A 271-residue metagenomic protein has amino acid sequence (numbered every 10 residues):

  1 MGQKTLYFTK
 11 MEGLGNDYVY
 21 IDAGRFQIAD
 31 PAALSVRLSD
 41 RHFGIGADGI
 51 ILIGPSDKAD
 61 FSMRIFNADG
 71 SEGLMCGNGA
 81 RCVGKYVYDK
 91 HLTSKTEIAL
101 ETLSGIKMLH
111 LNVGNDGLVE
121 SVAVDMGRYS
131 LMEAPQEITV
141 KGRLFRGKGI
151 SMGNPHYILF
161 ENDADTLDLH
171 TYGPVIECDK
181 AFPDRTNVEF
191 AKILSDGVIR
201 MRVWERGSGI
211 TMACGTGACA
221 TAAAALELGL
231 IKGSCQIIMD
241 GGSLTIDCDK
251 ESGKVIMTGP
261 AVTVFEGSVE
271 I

Functional and structural regions predicted by a protein language model:
M1-L118, I158-I271: A glycine-rich beta-to-alpha transition motif near the start of alpha/beta enzyme domains, typified by
G117-M126: Short, solvent-exposed secondary-structure boundary/capping segments
G127-M132: Ligand-binding beta-strand-loop-alpha-helix segment within the catalytic cores of soluble metabolic enzymes
P135-G142, E266-I271: Extended Gly/Ser/Thr-rich low-complexity repeat segments, especially those forming or decorating extracellular
T139-T166: Internal active-site segments that recognize and position negatively charged phosphoryl groups and nucleotide moieties
